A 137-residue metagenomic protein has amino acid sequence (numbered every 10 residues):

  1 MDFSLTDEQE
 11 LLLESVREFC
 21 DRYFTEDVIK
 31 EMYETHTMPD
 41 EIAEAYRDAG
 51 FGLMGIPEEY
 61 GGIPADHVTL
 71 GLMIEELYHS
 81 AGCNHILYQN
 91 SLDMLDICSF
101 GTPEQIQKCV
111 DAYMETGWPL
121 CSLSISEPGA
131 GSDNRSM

Functional and structural regions predicted by a protein language model:
M1-E8: Intrinsic disorder at enzyme termini
T6, L13-E14, E18, R22 (+1 more regions): A generic N-terminal leader/anchor concept
L11-R22, E41-A49: N-terminal glycine-rich anion-binding loops that anchor highly charged ligand groups
E26-M137: Glycine-rich flavin
